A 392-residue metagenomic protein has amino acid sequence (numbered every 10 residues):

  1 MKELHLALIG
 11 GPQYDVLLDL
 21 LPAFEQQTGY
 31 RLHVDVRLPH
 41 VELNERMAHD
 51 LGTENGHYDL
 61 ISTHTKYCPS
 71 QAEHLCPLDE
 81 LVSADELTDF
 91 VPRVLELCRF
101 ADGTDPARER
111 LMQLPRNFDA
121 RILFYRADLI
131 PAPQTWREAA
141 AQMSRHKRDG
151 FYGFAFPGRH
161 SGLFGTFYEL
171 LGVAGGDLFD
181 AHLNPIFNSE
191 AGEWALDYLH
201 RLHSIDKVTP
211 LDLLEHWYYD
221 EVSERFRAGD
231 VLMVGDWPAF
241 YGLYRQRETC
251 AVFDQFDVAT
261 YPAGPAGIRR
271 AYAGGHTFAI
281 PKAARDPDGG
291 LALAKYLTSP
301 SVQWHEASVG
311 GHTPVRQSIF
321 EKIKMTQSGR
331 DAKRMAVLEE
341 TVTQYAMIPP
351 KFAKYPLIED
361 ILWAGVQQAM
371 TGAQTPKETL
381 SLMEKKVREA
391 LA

Functional and structural regions predicted by a protein language model:
G11-G29, L362, L380: Short, polar/charged alpha-helical segment
Q27-R93, P131-Q134, E224-R225, L232-M233 (+1 more regions): Extracytoplasmic "Venus flytrap"/periplasmic binding protein-like
T65-I122, E138-A140, D257-A259, Q327: Hinge/lid segment of periplasmic solute-binding proteins
L81-F90, G158-S161, G176-L196, Q246-A251 (+1 more regions): Short, solvent-exposed loop/beta-turn-alpha elements that line the ligand-binding surface or hinge of extracytoplasmic
R108-P115, R121, A140-E193, V222 (+1 more regions): Extracytoplasmic/periplasmic solute-binding protein
E109, R201-K207, Q246-T313, Q317-S318 (+1 more regions): Extracytoplasmic/periplasmic substrate-recognition and gating elements
Q142-M143, N184-E215, Y261: Glycine-centered hinge/linker elements that transmit conformational signals in sensory and ligand-binding systems
A259, S308-I361, Q368: Long, aromatic- and glycine/proline-rich binding clefts that accommodate carbohydrate-like moieties
